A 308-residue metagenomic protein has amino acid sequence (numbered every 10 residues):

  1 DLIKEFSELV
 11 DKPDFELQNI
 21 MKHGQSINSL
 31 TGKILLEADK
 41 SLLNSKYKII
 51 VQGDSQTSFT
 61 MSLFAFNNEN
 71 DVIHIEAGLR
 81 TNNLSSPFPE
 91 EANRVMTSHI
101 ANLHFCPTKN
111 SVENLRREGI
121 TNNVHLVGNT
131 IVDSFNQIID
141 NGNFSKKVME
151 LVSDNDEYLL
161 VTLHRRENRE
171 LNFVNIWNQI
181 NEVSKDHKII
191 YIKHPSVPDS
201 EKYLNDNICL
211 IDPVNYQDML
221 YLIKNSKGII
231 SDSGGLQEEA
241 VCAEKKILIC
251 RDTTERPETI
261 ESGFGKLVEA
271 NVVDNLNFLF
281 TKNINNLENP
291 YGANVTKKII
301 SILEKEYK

Functional and structural regions predicted by a protein language model:
D1-I3, T97-L171: A nucleotide-sugar donor-handling region in carbohydrate enzymes
D1-K33, E37: Conserved nucleotide-sugar phosphate-binding/catalytic loop shared by glycosyltransferases and other
F6, N143-N225: Donor-nucleotide binding loops and adjacent catalytic segments primarily of GT-B fold Leloir glycosyltransferases
F15-Q18, C106, H125-V127, L210-P213 (+1 more regions): Short acidic-hydrophobic, aromatic-tinged amphipathic segments that line or gate anion-handling sites
K40-Q56: Short N-terminal targeting/anchoring amphipathic segment
V51-Q52, F59, L63, H74-A77 (+2 more regions): A donor-sugar binding/catalytic signature common to diverse glycosyltransferases and related nucleotide-sugar
H74-F88: A short, histidine- and acid-enriched strand-loop-helix "catalytic/donor-clamping" loop that lines the nucleotide-sugar
N110, K266-K308: Leloir-type glycosyltransferase catalytic cores
